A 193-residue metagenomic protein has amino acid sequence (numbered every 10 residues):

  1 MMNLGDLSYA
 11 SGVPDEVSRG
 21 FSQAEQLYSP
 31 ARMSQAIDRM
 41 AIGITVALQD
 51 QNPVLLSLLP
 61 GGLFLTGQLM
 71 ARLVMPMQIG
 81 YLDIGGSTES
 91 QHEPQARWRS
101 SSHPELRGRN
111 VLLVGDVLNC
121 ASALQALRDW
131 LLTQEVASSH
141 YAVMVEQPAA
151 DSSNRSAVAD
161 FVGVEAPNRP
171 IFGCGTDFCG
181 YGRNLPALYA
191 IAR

Functional and structural regions predicted by a protein language model:
M1-R193: PRPP-associated nucleotide enzymes
